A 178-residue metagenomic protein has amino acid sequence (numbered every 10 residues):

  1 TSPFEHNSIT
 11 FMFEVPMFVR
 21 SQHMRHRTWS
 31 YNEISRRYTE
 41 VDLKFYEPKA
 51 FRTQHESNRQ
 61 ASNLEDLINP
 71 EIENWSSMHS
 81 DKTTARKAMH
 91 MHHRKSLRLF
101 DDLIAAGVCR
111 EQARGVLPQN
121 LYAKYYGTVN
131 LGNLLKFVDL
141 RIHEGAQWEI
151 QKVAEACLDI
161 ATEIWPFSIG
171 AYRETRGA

Functional and structural regions predicted by a protein language model:
T1-A178: Family-specific signature for flavin-dependent thymidylate synthase
